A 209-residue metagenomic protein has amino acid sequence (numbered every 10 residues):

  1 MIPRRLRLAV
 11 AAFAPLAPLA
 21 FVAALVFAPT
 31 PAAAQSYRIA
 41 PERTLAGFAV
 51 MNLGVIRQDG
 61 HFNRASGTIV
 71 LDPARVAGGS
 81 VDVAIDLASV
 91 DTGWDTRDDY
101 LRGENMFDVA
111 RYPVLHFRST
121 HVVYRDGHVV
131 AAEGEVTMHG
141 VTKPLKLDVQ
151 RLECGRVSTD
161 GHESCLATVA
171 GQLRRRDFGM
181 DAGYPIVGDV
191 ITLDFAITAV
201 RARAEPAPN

Functional and structural regions predicted by a protein language model:
M1-A11: N-terminal secretory signal peptides that target proteins for export/translocation
R5, A17-A20, P31-A33, P208: Intrinsically disordered, low-complexity segments enriched in proline/serine/threonine
A9-A28: Bacterial N-terminal signal peptides
A32-N209: Low-complexity, acidic/polar, glycine-enriched regions of mature
